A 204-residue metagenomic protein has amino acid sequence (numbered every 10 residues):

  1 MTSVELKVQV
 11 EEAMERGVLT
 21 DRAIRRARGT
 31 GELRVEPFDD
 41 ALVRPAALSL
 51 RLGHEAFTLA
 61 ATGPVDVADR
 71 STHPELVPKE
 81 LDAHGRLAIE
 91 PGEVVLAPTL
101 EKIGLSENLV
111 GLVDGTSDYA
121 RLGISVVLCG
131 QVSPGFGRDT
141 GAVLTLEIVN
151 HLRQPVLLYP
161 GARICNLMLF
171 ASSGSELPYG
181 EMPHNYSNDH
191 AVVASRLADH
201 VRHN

Functional and structural regions predicted by a protein language model:
M1-N204: DUTPase catalytic domain/fold
